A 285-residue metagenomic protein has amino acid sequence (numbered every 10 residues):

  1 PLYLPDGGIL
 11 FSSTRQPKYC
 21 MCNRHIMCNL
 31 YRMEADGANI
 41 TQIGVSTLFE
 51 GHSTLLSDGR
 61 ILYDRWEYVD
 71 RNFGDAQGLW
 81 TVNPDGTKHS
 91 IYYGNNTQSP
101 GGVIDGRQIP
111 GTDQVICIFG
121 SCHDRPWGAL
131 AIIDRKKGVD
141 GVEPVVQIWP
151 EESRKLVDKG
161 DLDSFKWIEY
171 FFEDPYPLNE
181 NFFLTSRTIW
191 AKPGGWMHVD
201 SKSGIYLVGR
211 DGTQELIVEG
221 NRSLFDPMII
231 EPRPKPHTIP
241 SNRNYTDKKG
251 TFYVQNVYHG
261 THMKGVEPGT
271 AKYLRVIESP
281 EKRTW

Functional and structural regions predicted by a protein language model:
P1-G8, T47-L62, T97-V115, L162-L178 (+2 more regions): Conserved beta-propeller blade repeats
I9-T14, I61-W66, Q114-F119, F183-R187 (+2 more regions): Residue position within the beta-strands of beta-propeller blades
R15, E67-Y68, F119-C122, K136 (+2 more regions): Residue-level signature of beta-propeller blades and closely related beta-rich strand-turn architectures in secreted
Y19-Y31, R71-T81, D124-D134, K192-Y206: Structural motif
E34-A38, N83-T87, R135-G138, G209-D211: Short loop/turn segments that connect beta-strands within beta-propeller blades
T41, H89, Y93-S99, V139-K166 (+1 more regions): Surface-exposed loop and turn segments in beta-propeller and other repeat-based domains that flank or scaffold
P84, I132-Q147, E215, E281: Short loop/turn segments immediately following beta-strands, especially the blade-tip and inter-blade linker loops
D163, E169, P232-Y273: Surface beta-strand/loop "capping" patches
